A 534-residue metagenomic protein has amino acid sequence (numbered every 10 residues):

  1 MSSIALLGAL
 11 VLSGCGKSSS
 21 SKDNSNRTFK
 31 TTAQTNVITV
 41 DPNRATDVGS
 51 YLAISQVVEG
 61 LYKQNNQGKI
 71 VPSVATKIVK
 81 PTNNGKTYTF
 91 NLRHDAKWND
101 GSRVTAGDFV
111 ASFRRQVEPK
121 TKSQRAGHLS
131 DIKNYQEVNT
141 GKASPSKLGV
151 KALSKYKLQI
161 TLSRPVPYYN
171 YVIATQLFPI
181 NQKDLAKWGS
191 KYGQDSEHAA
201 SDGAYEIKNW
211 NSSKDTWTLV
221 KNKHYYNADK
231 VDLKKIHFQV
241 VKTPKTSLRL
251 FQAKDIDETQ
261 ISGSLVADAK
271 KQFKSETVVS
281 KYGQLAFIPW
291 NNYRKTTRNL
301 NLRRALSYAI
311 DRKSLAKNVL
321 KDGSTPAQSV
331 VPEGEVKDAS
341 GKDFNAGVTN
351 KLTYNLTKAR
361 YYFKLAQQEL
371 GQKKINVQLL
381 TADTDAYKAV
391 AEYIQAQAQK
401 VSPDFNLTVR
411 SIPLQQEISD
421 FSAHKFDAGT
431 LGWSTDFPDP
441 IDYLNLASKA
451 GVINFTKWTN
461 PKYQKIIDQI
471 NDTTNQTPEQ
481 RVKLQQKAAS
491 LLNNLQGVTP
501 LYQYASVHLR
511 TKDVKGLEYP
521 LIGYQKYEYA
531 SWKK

Functional and structural regions predicted by a protein language model:
A33-P81, A200: N-terminal lobe/hinge region of extracytoplasmic solute-binding protein
T76-H128, T296: Aromatic- and charge-enriched surface segment that lines or borders ligand/interaction sites
R125-K183: Surface-exposed binding/hinge segments that line and control ligand-binding clefts or catalytic entry sites
L162-V231, K235: Gly/Pro-rich hinge or "lid" segments in bacterial periplasmic/extracellular proteins
S212, L356, Y361-T435, A450 (+1 more regions): Ligand/substrate-recognition segments at binding pockets and active sites
H224-A269: Ligand-site clamp/hinge motif
A309-A339, D385-Q395, S422-K534: Detector for C-terminal structural segments
P326-L365, A386-K388: Structural transition elements
